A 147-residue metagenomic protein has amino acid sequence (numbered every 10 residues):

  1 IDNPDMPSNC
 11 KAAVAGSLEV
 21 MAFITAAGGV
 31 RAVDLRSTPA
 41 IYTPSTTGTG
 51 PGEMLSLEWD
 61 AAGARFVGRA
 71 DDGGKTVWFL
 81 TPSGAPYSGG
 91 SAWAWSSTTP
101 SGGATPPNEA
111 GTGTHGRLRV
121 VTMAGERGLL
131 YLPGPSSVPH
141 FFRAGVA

Functional and structural regions predicted by a protein language model:
I1-P4, S45-T49, G90-E109: Surface-exposed loop and turn segments in beta-propeller and other repeat-based domains that flank or scaffold
I1-Y42, P51-E53, G73: Beta-propeller domains
N3-V14, T49-W59, T105-V120: Repeated scaffold domains used in trafficking and secretory/extracellular systems, primarily beta-propellers
S17-A22, A62-G68, M123-L132: Entry beta-strands of beta-propeller and related beta-repeat scaffolds
G28-G29, D71-T76, G125, P135-V138: Short glycine/acidic-enriched loop and turn motifs that connect beta-strands
V33-A40, F79-W93, R143-A147: Short loop/turn segments immediately following beta-strands, especially the blade-tip and inter-blade linker loops
T49-S88: Loop/turn-rich, solvent-exposed surfaces of beta-rich toroidal or solenoidal domains
E109-A147: Blade-level signature of beta-propeller repeat domains, shared across WD40, Kelch, NHL, RCC1 and BNR/Asp-box propellers
